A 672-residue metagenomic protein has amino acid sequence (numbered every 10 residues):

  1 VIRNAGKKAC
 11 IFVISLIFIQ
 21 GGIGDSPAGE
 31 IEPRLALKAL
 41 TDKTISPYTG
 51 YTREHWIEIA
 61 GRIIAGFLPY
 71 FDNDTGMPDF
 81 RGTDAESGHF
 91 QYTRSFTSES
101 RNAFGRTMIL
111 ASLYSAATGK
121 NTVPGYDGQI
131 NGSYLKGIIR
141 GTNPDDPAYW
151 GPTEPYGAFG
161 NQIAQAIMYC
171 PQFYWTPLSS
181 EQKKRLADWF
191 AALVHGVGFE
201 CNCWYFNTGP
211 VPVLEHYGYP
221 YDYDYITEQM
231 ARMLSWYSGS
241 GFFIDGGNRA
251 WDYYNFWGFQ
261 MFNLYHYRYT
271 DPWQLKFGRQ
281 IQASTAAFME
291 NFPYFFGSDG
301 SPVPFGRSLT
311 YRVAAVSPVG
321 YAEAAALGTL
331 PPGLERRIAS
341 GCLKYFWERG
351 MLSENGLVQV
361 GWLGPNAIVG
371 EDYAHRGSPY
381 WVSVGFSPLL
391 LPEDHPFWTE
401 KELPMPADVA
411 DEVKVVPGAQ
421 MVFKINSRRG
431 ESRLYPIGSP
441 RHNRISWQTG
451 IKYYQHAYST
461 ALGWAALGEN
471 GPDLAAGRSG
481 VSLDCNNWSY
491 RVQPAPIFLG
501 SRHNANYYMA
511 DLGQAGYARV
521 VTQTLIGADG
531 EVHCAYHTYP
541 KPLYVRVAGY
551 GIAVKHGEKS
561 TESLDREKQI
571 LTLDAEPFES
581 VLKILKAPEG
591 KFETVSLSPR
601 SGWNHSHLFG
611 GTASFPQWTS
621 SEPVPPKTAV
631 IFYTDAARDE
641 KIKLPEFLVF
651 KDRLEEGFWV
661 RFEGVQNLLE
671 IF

Functional and structural regions predicted by a protein language model:
V1-C10: Bacterial N-terminal signal peptides that target proteins for export
I11-Q20: Bacterial N-terminal signal peptides
G24-A28: Boundary at the C-terminal end of the N-terminal hydrophobic targeting segment
G29-N143: Extreme N-terminal leader/anchor segments
T97-T118, D127-G320: Aromatic-lined, polymer-binding surfaces characteristic of secreted/periplasmic polysaccharide-degrading enzymes
G141-A148, L186, S298-P304, L309-R441: Carbohydrate-active enzyme catalytic cores, enriched for enzymes that act on polyanionic acidic polysaccharides
P406-P496: Low-complexity, glycine/alanine/valine/leucine- and proline-rich hydrophobic stretches
A465, G471-F672: Extended repeat-based interaction scaffolds and adjacent low-complexity, acidic/S/T/P-biased segments that form broad
